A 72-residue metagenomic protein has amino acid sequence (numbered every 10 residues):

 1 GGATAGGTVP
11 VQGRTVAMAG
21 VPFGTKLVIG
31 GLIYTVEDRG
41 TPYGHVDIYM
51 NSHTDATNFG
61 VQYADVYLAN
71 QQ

Functional and structural regions predicted by a protein language model:
G1-Q72: Solvent-exposed, well-ordered loop and adjacent helix/strand elements within mature globular domains that form
